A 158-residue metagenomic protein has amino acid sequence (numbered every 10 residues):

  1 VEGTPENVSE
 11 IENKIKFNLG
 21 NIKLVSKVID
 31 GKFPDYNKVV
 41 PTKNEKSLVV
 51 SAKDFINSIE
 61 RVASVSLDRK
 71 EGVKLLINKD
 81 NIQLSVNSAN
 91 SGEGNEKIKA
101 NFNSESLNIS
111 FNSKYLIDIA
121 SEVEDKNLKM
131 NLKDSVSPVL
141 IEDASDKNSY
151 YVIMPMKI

Functional and structural regions predicted by a protein language model:
V1-I29, N44-I158: DNA polymerase processivity clamps
K32: Glycine-rich, pocket-lining loop/helix-strand segments that form or immediately flank
V39-P41: Short hinge/gating elements
